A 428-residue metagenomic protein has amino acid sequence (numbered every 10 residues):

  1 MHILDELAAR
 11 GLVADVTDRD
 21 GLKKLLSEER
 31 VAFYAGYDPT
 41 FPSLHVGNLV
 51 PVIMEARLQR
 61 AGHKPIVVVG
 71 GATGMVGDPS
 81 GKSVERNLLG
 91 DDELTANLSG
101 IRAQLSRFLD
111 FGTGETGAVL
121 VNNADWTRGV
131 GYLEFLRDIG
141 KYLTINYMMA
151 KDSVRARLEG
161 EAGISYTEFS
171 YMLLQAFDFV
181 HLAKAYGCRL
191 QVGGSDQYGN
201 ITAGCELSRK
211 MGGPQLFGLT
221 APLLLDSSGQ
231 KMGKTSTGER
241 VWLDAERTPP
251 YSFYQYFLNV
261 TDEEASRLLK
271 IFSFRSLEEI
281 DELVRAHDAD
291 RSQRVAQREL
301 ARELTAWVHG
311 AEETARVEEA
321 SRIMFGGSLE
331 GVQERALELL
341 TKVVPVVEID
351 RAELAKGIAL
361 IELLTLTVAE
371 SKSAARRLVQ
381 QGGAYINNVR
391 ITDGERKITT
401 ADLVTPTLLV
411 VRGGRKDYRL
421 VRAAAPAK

Functional and structural regions predicted by a protein language model:
M1-Q197, T202-C205, G212-F217: NTP-dependent nucleotidyl-transfer catalytic core
K210-K428: Conserved nucleotide- and phosphate/pyrophosphate-binding catalytic cores in adenylate/nucleotidyl-handling enzymes
